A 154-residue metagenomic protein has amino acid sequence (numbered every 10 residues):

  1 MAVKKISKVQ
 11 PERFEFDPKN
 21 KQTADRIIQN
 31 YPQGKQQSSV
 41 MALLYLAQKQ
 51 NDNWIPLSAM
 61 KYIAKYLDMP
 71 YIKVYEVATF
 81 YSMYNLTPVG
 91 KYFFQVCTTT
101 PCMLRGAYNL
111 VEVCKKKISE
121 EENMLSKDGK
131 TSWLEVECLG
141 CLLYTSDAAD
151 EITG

Functional and structural regions predicted by a protein language model:
A2: Acidic, Mg2+-coordinating active-site segments of isoprenoid diphosphate-utilizing enzymes
I6-L46, N51-F94, T98-S146: Ferredoxin-type iron-sulfur electron-transfer modules in oxidoreductases and energy-metabolism complexes
Y144-D147, E151-G154: Single conserved hydrophobic/aromatic residue that forms the stacking wall/gate of nucleotide- or nucleobase-binding
